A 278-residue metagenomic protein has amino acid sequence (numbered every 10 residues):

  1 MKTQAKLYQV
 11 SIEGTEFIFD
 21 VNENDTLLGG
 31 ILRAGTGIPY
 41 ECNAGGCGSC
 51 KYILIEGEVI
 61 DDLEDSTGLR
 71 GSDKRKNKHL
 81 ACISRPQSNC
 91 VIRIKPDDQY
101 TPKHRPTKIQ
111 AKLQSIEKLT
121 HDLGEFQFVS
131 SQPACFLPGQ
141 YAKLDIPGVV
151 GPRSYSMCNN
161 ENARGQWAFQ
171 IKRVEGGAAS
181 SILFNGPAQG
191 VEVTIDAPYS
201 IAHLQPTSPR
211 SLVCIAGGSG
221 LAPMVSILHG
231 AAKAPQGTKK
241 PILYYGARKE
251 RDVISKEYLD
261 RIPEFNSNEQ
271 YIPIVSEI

Functional and structural regions predicted by a protein language model:
M1-S84, C90, K240-I278: Reductase modules of NAD(P)H-dependent flavoproteins
I55-E58, D97, P147, P198-Y199: Short, surface-exposed secondary-structure boundary micro-motifs
R75, I83-K95, E161-Q166, T207-R210: Ligand-binding loop in jelly-roll beta-barrel domains
H79-P102, V191-I195: Short, structured interface segments
R105-E192, R210, A247-K249, I274-E277: Ferredoxin-reductase
E175-I278: FNR/FR-type flavoprotein reductase catalytic core
